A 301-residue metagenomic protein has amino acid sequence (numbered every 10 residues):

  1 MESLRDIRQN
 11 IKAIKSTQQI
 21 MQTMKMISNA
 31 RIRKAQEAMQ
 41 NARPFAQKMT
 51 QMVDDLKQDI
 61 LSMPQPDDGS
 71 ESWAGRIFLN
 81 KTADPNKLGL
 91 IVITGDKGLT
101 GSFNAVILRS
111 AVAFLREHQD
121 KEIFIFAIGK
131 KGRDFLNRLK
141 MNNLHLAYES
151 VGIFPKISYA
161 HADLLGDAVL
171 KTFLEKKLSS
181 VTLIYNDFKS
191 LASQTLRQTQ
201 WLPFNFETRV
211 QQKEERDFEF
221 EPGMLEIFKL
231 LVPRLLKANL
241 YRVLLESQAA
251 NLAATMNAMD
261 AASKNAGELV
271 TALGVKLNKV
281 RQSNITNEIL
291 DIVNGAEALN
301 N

Functional and structural regions predicted by a protein language model:
M1-N301: C-terminal beta-strand-loop-alpha-helix "lid" module of Rossmann-like NAD(P)-dependent dehydrogenases
